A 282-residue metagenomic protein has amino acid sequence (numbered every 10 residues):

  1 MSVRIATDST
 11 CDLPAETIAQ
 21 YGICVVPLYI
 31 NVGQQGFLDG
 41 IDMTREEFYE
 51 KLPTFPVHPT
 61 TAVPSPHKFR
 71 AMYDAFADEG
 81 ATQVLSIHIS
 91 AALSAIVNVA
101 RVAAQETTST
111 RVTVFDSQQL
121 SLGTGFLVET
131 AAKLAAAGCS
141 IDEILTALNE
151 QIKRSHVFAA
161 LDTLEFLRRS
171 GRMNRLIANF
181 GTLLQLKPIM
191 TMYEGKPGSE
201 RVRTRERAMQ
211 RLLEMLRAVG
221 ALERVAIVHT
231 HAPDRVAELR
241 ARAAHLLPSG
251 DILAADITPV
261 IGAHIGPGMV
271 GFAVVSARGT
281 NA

Functional and structural regions predicted by a protein language model:
R4, T10-C24, L28-Q35, F55-P56 (+3 more regions): Mixed-charge interfacial surface used for oligomerization/domain docking and macromolecular partner engagement
G36-S86, S90-E106: Class I S-adenosyl-L-methionine
